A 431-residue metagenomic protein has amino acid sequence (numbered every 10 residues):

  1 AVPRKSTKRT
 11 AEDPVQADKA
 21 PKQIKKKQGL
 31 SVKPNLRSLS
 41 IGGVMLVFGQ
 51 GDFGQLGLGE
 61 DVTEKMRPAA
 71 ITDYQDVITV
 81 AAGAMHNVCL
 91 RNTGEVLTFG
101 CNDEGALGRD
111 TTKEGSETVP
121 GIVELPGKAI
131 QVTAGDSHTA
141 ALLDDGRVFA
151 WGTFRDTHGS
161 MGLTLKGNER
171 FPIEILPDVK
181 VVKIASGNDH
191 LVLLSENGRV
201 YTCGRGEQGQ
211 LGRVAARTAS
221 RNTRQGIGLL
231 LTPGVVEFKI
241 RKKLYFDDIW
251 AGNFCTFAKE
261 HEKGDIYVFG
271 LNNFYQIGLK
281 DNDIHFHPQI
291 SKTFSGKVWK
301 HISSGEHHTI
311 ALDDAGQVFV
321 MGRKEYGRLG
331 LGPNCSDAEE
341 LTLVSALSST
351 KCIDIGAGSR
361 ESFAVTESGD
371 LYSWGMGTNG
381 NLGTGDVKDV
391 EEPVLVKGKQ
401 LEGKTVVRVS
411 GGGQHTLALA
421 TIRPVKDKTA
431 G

Functional and structural regions predicted by a protein language model:
A1-G431: Eukaryote-biased RCC1-like beta-propeller repeat architecture
